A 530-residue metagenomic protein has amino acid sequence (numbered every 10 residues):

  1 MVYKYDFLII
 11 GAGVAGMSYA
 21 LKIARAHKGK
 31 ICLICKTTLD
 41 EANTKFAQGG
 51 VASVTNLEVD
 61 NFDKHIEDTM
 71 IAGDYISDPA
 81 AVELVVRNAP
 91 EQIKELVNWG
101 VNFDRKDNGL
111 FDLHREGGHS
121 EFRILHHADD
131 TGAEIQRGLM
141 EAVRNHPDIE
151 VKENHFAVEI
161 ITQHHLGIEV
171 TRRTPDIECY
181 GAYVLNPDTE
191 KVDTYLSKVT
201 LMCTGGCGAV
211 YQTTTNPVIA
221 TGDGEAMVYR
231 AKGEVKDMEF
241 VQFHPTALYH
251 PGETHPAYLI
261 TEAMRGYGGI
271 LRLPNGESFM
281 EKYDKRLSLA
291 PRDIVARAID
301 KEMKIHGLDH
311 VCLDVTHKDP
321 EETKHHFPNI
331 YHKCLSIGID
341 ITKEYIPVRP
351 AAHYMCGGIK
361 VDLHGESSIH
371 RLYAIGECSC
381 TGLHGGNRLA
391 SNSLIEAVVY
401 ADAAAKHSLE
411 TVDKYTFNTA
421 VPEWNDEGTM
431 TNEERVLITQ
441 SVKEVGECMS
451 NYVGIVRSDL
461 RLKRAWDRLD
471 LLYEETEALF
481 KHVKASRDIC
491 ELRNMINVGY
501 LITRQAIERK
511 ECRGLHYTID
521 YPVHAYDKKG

Functional and structural regions predicted by a protein language model:
M1-D6, Y19-K22, G29, T38-D40 (+9 more regions): Glycine- and aromatic-enriched mobile tails/lids
A12-V14: Glycine-rich Rossmann-fold phosphate-binding loop(s) that bind the pyrophosphate of adenine dinucleotide cofactors
G29-C35, D237: Short beta-strand "acidic-cap" motif of Rossmann-like dinucleotide-binding folds
T37-M70, D74, Q242-T246, H255-P256: Conserved N-terminal glycine-rich FAD pyrophosphate-binding loop of Rossmann-like flavoproteins
L39, M227, G233-I346, V398 (+2 more regions): An anion/pyrophosphate-binding glycine-rich loop and adjacent beta-alpha core in soluble alpha-beta enzymes
S77-P90, R123-E141, K152, T214-G222 (+3 more regions): Short beta-strand to alpha-helix junction loop
V97-K191, L196, C203, A247-P251: Conserved redox-cofactor binding core of oxidoreductases
E159-T171, P175-D176, Y180-T189, I339-L383: FAD-site-proximal beta/loop scaffold in flavoenzymes
